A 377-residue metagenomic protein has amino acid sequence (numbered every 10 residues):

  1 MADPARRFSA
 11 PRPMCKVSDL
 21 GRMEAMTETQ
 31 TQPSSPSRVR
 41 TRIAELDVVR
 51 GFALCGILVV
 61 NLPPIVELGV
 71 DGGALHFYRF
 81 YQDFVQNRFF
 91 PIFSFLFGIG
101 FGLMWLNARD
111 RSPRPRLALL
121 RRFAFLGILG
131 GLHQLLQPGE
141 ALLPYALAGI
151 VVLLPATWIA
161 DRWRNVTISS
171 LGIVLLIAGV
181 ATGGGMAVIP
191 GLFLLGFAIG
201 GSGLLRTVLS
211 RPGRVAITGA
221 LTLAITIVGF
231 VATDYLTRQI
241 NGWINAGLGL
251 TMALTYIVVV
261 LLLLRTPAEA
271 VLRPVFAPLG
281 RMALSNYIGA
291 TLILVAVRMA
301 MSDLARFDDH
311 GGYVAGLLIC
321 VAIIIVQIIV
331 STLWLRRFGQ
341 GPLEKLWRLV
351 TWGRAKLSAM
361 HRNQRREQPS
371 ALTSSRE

Functional and structural regions predicted by a protein language model:
P4, K16-S18, E24-E377: Alpha-helical transmembrane segments and their immediate juxtamembrane cytosolic regions
